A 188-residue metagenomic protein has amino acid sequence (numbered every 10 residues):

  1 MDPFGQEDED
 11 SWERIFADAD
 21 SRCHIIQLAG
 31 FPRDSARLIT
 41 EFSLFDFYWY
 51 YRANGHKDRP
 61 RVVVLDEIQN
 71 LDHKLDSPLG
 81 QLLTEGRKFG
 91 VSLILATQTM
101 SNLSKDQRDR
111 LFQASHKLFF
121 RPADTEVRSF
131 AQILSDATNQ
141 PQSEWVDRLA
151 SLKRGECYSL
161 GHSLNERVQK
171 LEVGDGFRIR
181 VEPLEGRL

Functional and structural regions predicted by a protein language model:
M1-V91, S104, A150-K153, C157-N165: P-loop NTPase motor domains
L28, P122, V173: Active-site donor-binding loop signature of nucleotide-sugar glycosyltransferases
G30, T97, D124, P183-E185: Short loop or secondary-structure boundary microenvironments that flank and position key functional residues
E41, I133-S135, G174-F177: Short intrinsically disordered coil segments
V64, R108, R154-C157, G176 (+1 more regions): Short capping/connector residues at structural and topological boundaries
G80-V168: Conserved ATP-driven motor cores of ASCE-family P-loop NTPases powering translocation/secretion/packaging/pilus
G161-L188: Charge-patterned, long linear interaction tracts outside catalytic cores
